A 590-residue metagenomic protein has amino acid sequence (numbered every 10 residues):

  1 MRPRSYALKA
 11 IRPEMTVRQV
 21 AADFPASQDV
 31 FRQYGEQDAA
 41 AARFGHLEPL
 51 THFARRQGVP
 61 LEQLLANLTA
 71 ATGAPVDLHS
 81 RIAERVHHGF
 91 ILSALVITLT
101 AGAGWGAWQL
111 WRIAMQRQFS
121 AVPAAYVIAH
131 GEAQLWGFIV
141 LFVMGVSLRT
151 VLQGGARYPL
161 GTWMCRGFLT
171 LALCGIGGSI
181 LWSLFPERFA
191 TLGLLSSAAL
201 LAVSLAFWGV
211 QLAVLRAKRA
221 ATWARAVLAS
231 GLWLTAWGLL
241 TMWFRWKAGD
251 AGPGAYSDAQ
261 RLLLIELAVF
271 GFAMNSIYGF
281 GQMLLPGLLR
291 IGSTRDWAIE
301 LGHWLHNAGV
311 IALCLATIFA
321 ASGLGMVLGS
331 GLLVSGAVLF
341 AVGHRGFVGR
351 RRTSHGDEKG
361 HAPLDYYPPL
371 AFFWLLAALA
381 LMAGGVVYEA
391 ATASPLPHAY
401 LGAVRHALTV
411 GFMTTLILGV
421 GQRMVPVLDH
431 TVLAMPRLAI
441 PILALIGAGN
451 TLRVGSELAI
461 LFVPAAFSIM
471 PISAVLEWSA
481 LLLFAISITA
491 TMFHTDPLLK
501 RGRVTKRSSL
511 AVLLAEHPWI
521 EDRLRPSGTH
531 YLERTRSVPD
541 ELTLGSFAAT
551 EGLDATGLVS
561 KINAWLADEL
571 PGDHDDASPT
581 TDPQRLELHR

Functional and structural regions predicted by a protein language model:
M1-S5, D575-R590: Short, intrinsically disordered terminal tails adjacent to the first/last structured region
R2-L61, K500-E569: Compact, charge-rich alpha-helical regulatory domains located at protein termini
A41, G73-R501: Hydrophobic alpha-helical transmembrane segments of multi-pass integral membrane proteins
L47, A70, R149, M283 (+3 more regions): Sparse recognition of residues in long alpha-helices and their boundaries
R55-V59, G161, R295, G309 (+3 more regions): Short alpha-helix boundary/capping motifs
E62-E84, L570-P583: Cytosolic juxtamembrane regions of integral membrane proteins
